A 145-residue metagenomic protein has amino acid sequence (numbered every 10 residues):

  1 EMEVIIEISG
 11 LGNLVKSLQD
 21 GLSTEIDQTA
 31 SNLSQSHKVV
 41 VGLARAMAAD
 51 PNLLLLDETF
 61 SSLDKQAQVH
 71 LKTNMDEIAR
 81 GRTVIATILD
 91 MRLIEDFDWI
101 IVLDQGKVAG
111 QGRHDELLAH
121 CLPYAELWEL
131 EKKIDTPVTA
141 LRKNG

Functional and structural regions predicted by a protein language model:
E1-Q28, K72-T73, G81: ABC ATPase nucleotide-binding domain helical subdomain, centered on the C-loop/LSGGQ "ABC signature"
G12-V41, W99, I134-G145: ABC-fold ATPase nucleotide-binding domain signature/coupling loops
S17, T73, D90, E95-G145: C-terminal portion of ABC ATPase nucleotide-binding domains
L43, T87: Hydrophobic anchor residue at the start of the ABC signature
D50: Conserved catalytic motifs of ABC-family nucleotide-binding domains
L54-E58: Catalytic Walker B motif of ABC-type/P-loop ATPase nucleotide-binding domains
N74-A86, I94: Conserved catalytic loops of ABC-family nucleotide-binding domains
